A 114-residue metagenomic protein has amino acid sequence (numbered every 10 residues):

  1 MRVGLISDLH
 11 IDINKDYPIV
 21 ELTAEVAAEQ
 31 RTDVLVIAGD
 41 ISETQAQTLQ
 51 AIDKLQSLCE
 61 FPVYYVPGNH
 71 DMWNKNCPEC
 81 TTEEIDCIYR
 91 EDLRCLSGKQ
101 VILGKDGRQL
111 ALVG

Functional and structural regions predicted by a protein language model:
M1-Y64, M72-K75: N-terminal active-site segment of His-dependent metallophosphoesterases
L9-I11, D71, T82-G114: Conserved catalytic scaffold of divalent metal-dependent phosphoesterases
V36, Y64-V66, L96, V113: Hydrophobic/aromatic beta-strand patches that form the interior of the parallel beta-sheet core in alpha/beta enzyme
I52, T81-T82: Amphipathic alpha-helical segments in well-structured domains
